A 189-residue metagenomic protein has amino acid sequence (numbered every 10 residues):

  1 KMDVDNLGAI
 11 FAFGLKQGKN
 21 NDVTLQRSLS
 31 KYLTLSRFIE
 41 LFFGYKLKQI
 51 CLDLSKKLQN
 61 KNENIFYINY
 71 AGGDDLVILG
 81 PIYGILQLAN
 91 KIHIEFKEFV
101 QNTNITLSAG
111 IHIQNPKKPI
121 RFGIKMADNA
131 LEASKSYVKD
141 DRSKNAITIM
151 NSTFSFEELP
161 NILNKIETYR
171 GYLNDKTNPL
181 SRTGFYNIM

Functional and structural regions predicted by a protein language model:
K1-M189: Charged, helix-rich terminal subdomains or tails
